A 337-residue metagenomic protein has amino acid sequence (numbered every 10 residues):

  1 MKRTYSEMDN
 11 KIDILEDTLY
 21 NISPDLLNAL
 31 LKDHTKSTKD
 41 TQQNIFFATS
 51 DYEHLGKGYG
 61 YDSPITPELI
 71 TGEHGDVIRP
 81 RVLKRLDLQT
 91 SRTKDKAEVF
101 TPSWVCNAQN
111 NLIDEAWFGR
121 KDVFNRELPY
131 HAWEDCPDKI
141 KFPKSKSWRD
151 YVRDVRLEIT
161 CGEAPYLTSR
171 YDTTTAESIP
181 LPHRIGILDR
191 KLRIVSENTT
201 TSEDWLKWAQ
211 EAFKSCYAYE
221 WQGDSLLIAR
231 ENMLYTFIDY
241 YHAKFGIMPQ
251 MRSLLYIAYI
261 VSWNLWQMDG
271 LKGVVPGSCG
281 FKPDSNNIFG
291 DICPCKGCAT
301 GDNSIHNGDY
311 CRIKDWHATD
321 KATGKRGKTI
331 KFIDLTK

Functional and structural regions predicted by a protein language model:
M1-Y171, D224, L271: Preference for the N-terminal adenyl/adenosyl cofactor-binding alpha/beta module
D13, N44-F47, P67-L69, K214 (+4 more regions): Hydrophobic transmembrane signal anchors and adjacent membrane-proximal interface regions, especially in viral
L31-K36, F118, L234, I238 (+4 more regions): Generic surface-pattern signal
K39-S50, H54, G58-Y61, S285-K337: Long, low-complexity, polar/charged, intrinsically disordered or flexibly structured peripheral segments
W117-G273: Conserved S-adenosyl-L-methionine
W263, G270, C279, D291-K296 (+1 more regions): Intrinsically disordered, low-complexity, charge-dense segments enriched in Lys/Arg and Glu/Asp interspersed
G273-I288: Short, surface-exposed amphipathic charged segments that create phosphate/polyanion-binding patches used for binding
